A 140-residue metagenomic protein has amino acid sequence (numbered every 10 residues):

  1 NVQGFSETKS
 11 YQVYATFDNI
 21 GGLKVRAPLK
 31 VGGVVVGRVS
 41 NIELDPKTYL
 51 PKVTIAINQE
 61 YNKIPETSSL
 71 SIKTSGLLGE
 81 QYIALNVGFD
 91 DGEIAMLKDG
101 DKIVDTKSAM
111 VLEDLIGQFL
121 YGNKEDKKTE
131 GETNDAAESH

Functional and structural regions predicted by a protein language model:
N1-S10, Y14, K24-V25, K73 (+1 more regions): Extracytoplasmic/periplasmic terminal helices and flexible tails
V13-F17, I55-N58: Short alpha-helix capping/helix-loop boundary micro-motifs
D18-T54, P65, I72, E80: Short beta-strand/strand-turn micro-motif
I20, N58-E60, T106, M110: Short, surface-exposed acidic/glycine-rich loop or hinge patches that mediate macromolecular interfaces
G33, S40, Y49, A56-Q59 (+4 more regions): Solvent-exposed, non-transmembrane amphipathic alpha-helical segments
Q59-T67: Surface-exposed connector loops and short turns at secondary-structure junctions
